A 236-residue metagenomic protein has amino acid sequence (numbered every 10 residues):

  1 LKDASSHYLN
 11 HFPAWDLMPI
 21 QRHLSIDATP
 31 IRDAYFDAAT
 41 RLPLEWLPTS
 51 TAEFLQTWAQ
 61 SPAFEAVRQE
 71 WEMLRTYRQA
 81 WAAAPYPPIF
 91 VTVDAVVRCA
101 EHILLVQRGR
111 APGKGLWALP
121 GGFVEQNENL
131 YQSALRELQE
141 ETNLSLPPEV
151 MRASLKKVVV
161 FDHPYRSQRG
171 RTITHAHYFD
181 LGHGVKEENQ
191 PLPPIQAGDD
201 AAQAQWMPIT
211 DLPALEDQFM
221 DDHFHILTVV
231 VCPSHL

Functional and structural regions predicted by a protein language model:
L1-A80, S234: Nucleotidyltransferase catalytic core that binds NTPs
K2-A4, R108-G109, H175: Short, well-ordered beta-to-alpha junction loops that form the rim of enzyme active sites and present histidine/acidic
S5-L9, I26-A28, P112-G115, S167-R169 (+1 more regions): Short catalytic/ligand-binding loop motif for oxyanion handling, primarily in non-cytosolic enzymes, centered on
A14, T92, T174-A176: Broad gene-expression machinery/nucleic-acid interaction feature
L17-I20, L105, V159, W206-P208: Structural signal for conserved beta-strand scaffold positions within catalytic alpha/beta enzyme cores
R75-L119, L146: N-terminal strand-loop-strand
F123-V229: Unchanged
